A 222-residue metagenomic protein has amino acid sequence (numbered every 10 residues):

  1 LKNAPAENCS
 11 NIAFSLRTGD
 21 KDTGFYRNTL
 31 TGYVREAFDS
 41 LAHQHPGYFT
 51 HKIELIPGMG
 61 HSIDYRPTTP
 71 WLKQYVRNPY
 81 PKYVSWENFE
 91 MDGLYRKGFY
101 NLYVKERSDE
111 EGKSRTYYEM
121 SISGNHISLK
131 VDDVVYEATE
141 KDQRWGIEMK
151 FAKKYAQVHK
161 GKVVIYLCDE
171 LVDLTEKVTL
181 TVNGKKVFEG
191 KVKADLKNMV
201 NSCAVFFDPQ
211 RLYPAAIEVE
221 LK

Functional and structural regions predicted by a protein language model:
L1-I63, T69: The feature captures the conserved acid-bearing segment of alpha/beta-hydrolase catalytic domains
D39-K222: Alpha/beta-hydrolase-fold serine-hydrolase catalytic core, especially in secreted/extracellular enzymes
